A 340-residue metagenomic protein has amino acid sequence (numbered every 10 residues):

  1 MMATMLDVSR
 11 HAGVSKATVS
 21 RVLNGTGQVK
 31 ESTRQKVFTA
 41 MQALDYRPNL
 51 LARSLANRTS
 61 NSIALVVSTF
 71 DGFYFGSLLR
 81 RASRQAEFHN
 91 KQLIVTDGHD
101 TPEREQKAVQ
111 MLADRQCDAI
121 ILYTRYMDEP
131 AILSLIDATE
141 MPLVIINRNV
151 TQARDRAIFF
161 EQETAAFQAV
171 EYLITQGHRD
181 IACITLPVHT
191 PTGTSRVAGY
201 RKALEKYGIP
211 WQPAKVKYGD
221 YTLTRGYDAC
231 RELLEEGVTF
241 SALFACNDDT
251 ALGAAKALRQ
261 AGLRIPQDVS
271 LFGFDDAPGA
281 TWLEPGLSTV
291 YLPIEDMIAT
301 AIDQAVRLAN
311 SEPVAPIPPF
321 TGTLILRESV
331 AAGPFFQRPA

Functional and structural regions predicted by a protein language model:
M1-S60, A340: N-terminal helix-turn-helix DNA-binding module of bacterial transcription factors
K16-R21, L55-D71, Y172, D180-P187: Short beta-strand segments enriched in small/hydrophobic residues
R58-E171, T175, E235, A340: Alpha-helical recognition/docking segments in bacterial nutrient-uptake and carbohydrate-utilization systems
V67-S77, V95-R104, R148, I158-Q168 (+6 more regions): Hinge/beta->alpha junction and helix N-cap segments in small-molecule ligand-binding domains
Q116-T124, A182-I184, V216, G237-N247 (+1 more regions): Periplasmic-binding protein-like
R179-D180, W211-K215, R264-S270: Short acidic capping loops at alpha-helix termini that bridge into adjacent secondary structure
R231-A340: Flexible loop/turn connectors
